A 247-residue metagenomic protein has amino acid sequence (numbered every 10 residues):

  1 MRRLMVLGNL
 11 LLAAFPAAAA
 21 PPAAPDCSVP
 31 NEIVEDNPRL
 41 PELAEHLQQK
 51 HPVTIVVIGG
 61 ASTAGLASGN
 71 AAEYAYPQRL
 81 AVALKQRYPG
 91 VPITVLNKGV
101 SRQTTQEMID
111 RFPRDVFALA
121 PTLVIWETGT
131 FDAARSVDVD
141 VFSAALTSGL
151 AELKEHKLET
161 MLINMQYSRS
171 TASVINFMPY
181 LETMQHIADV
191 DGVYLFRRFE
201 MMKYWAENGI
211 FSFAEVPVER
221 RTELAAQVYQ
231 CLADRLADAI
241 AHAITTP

Functional and structural regions predicted by a protein language model:
M1-R3: Positively charged n-region of N-terminal signal peptides that target proteins for export
L7-A14: Bacterial N-terminal signal peptides
A14-A20: N-terminal signal peptide c-region/cleavage motif recognized by signal peptidases
A24-K98, P113-A120: Serine-esterase "nucleophile elbow" of acetyl-processing enzymes
T54-V56, K85, V91-L119, V124 (+1 more regions): Internal alpha/beta domain cores that form substrate/cofactor-binding pockets in large enzymes and binding proteins
A61-A64, V100-Q106, T130-R135, Q166-S170 (+1 more regions): Solvent-exposed loop/turn segments at secondary-structure junctions within structured extracellular/periplasmic domains
E127-T130, G149-E182: Active-site segments of SGNH/GDSL-like serine hydrolases that catalyze O-acetyl group transfer/hydrolysis on lipids
R169-P247: Catalytic His-Asp segment of secreted/periplasmic serine-dependent ester chemistry enzymes
